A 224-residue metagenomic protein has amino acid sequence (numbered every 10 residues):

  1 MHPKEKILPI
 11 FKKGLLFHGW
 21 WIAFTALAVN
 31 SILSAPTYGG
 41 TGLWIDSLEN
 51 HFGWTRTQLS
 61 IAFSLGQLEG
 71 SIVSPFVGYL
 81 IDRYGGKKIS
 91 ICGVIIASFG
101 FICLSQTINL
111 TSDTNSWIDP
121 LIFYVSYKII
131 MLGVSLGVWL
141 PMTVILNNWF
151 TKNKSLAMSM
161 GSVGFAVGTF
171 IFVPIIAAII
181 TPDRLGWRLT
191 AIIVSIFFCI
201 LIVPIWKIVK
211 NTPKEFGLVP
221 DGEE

Functional and structural regions predicted by a protein language model:
H2-E5, N211-E224: Flexible cytoplasmic inter-helical loops of multi-pass small-molecule transporters
H18-R56, V73-V77, V173-I176: Extracytoplasmic
S31, G100, T114-G137: Hydrophobic core of transmembrane alpha-helices in multi-pass small-molecule transporters, especially MFS/SLC-type
L48, V134-F150, A157: Intracellular juxtamembrane helix-capping segments at the cytosolic ends of symmetry-related transmembrane helices
I61-Y79: Central cavity-lining transmembrane alpha-helices of secondary-active solute carriers, predominantly the Major
K87-S90, F123: Primarily marks hydrophobic transmembrane alpha-helices of the MFS/SLC 12-helix fold
I95-S116: C-terminal ends and interior cores of transmembrane alpha-helices in multi-pass membrane transporters/permeases
F165-K214: Helix-loop-helix hairpin linking two adjacent transmembrane segments in secondary transporters
